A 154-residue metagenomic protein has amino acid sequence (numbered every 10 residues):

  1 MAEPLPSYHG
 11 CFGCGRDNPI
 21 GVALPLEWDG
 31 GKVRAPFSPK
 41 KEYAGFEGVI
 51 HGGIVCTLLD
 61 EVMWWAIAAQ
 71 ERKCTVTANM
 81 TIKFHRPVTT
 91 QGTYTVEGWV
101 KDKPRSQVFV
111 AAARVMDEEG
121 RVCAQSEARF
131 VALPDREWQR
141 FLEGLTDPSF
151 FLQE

Functional and structural regions predicted by a protein language model:
M1-A2, V88-T90, K101-E154: HotDog/MaoC-like acyl-thioester-processing domains
M1-E42, L142, T146-E154: Non-catalytic linker/capping segments at the edges of enzyme domains
S7-Y8, I20-V22, G31-V33, V76-M80 (+3 more regions): A generic structural signal for short beta-strands and their flanking turns/coil linkers
R34-L58: A conserved, well-ordered hydrophobic junction motif at loop->secondary-structure transitions
P36-S38, T81-K83, E97-W99, R114 (+1 more regions): Residue-level recognition of well-ordered beta-strand positions that form the cores of beta-sheet-rich folds across
V62-T95, V100: Hydrophobic beta-strand-centered segment that forms part of the acyl-chain substrate-binding groove
